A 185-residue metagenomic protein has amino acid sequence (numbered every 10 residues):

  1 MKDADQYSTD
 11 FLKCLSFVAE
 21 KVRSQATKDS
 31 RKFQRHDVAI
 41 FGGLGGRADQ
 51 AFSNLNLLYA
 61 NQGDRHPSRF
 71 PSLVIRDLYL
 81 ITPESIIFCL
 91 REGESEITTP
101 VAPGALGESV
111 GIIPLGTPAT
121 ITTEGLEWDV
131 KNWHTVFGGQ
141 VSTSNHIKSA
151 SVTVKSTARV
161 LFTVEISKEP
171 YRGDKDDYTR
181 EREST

Functional and structural regions predicted by a protein language model:
M1-L73: Acidic/Gly/His-enriched mid-domain segments of enzyme catalytic cores or analogous surface patches that mediate
D3-Q6, E84-I86, P118: Short, solvent-exposed coil/turn elements at secondary-structure transition points
H36-D37, R76, E108-V110: Generic beta-strand structural signal
F41-G43, I81, I113: Short beta-strand segments
D49-A51, A60-G104: Class I SAM-dependent methyltransferase SAM-binding "motif I" and its flanking Rossmann-like core
L90-T185: Long, charged alpha-helical interface segments
